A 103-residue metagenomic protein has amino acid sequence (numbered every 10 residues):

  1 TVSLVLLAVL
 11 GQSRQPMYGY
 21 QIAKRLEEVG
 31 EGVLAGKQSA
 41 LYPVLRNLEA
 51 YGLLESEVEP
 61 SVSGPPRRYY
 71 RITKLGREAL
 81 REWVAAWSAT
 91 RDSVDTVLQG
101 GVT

Functional and structural regions predicted by a protein language model:
T1-A40: N-terminal helix-turn-helix DNA-binding core of bacterial DNA-binding proteins
L41, T73: Conserved G/P- and acidic residue-centered "switch" motifs that form tight phosphate/ATP-binding loops in soluble
Y42-R46: Short, hydrophobic-biased segments on the C-terminal half of alpha helices that form "recognition helices"
E49-P66, R71: Beta-hairpin "wing" of winged helix-turn-helix
L75-T103: Amphipathic alpha-helical dimerization/coiled-coil segments that flank or bridge DNA-binding/regulatory modules
